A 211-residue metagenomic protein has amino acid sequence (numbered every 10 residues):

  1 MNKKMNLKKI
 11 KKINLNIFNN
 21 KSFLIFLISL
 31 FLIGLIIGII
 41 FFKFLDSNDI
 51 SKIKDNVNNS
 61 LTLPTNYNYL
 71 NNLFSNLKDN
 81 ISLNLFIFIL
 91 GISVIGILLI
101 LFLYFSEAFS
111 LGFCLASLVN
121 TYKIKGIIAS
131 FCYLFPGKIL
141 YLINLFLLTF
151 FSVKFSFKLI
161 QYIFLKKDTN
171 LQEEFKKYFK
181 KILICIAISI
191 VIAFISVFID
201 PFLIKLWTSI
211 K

Functional and structural regions predicted by a protein language model:
N6-F23, K167-K176: Cytosolic juxtamembrane amphipathic/interface segments immediately preceding and feeding into a transmembrane helix
I17-D49: N-terminal signal-anchor transmembrane alpha helix
L27-I36, N76, N80, N84 (+4 more regions): Alpha-helical transmembrane spans of integral membrane proteins, capturing the lipid-embedded, hydrophobic core of TM
I39, K43-S47, I92-S117: Transmembrane alpha-helix/helix-exit interface in multi-pass inner-membrane proteins
L45-N71: Membrane-interface interhelical loops and short interface/amphipathic helices in multi-pass inner-membrane
T62-I92: Interfacial helix-start motif at the membrane-water boundary
C114-F146: Membrane-proximal helix-loop-helix units in multi-pass membrane proteins
L145-K211: Terminal transmembrane helical module of multi-pass membrane proteins
